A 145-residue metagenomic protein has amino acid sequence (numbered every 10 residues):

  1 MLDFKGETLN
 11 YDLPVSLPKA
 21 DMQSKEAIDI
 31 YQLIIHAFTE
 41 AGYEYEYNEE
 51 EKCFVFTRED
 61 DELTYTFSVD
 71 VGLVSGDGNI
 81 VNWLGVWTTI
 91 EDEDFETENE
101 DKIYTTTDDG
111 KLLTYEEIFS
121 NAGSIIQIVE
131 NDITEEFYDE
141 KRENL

Functional and structural regions predicted by a protein language model:
L2-E62, D139-L145: Negatively charged, low-complexity tracts enriched in Asp/Glu with abundant Ser/Thr
E26, I30-I34, E96-L145: Ampiphathic alpha-helical segments that act as solvent-exposed interaction surfaces
N48, T57, S68-D70, D132: General "foldedness" signal
E62-S124: Intrinsically disordered, low-complexity regulatory segments enriched in Ser/Thr/Pro and charged residues
